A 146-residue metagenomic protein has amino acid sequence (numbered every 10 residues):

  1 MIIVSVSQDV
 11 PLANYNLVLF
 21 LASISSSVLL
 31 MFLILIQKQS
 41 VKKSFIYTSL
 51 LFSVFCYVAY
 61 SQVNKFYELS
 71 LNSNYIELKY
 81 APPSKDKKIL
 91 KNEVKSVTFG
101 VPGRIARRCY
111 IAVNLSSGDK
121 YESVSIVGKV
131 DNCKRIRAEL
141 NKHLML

Functional and structural regions predicted by a protein language model:
M1, M145-L146: Short, solvent-exposed mixed-charge patches
M1-Q39: N-terminal membrane-targeting/pre-transmembrane regions
I2, S25-F32, F45-C56, Y60: Alpha-helical hydrophobic membrane-insertion segments
L19, S40-S49: Hydrophobic alpha-helical transmembrane segments
A22-L30, L69-E77, V94-R108, K142-M145: Juxtamembrane/interfacial segments around transmembrane helices
L51-K88: Conserved beta-hairpin
L78-V130: Non-transmembrane, membrane-adjacent beta-strand/coil modules in membrane-associated proteins and peripheral
